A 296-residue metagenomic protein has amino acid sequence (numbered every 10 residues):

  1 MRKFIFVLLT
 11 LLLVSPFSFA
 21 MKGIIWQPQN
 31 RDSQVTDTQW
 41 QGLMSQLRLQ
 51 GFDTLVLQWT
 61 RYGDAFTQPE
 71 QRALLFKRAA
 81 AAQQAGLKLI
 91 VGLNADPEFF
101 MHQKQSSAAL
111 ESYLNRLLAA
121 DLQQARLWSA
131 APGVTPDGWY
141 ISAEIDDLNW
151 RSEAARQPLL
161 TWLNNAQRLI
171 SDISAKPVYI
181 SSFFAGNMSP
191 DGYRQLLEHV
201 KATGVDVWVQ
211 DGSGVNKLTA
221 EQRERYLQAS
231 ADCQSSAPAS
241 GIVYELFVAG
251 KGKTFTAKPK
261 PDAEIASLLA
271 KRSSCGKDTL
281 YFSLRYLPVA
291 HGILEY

Functional and structural regions predicted by a protein language model:
S18-D53, Q58, F184, F247 (+1 more regions): Boundary/entry segment of secreted carbohydrate-active catalytic domains
S33-L47, A119-L127, S189-E198, K260-K271: Short, acidic/polar
D37-G63, V200-W208, K271-T279: Catalytic domains of carbohydrate-active enzymes, especially glycoside hydrolases
W40-L49, D53-F99, A155-K176, I180 (+2 more regions): Aromatic-lined substrate-binding rim segments of carbohydrate-active enzymes
I90-L127: Active-site-adjacent "subsite" loops/lids of carbohydrate-active enzymes
I90-N94, E98-F100, Y140-E144, A166-Y193 (+3 more regions): Aromatic-lined carbohydrate-recognition surfaces of secreted/lumenal glycan-active proteins
Q123-A154: Active-site groove signature of glycoside hydrolases
D211-A220, Q228-Y296: Substrate-binding cleft of secreted/luminal carbohydrate-active enzymes
